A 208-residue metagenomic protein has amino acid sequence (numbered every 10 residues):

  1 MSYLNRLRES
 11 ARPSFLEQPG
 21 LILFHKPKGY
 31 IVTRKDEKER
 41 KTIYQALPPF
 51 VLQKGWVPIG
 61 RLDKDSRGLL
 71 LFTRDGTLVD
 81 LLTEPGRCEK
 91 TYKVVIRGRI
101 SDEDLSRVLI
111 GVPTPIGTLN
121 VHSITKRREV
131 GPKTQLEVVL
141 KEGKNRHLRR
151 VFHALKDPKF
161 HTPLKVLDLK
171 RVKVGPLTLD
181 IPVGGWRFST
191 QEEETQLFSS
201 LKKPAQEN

Functional and structural regions predicted by a protein language model:
M1-N208: Basic, flexible Lys/Arg- and Gly-enriched helix-loop patches that mediate nucleic-acid binding at interfaces with rRNA
